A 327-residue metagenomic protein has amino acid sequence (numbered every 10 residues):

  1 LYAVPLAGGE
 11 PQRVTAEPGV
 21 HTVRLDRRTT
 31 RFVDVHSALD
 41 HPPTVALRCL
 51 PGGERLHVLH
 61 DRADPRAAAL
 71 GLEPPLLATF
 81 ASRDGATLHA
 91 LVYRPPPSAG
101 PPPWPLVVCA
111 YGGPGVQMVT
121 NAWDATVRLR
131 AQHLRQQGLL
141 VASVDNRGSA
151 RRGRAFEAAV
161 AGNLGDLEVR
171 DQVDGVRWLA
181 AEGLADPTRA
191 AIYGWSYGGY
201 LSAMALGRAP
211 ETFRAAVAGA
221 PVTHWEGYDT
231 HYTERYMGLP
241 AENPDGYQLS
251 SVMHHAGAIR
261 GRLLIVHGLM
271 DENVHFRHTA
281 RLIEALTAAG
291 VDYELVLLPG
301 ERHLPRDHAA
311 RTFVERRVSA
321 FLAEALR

Functional and structural regions predicted by a protein language model:
Y2-A7, L47-C49: Beta-propeller blade signature
G8-A16: Blade-edge beta-strand/turn elements of extracellular beta-propeller and related beta-sheet repeat scaffolds
R13, V20-R327: Serine-hydrolase catalytic core recognition
